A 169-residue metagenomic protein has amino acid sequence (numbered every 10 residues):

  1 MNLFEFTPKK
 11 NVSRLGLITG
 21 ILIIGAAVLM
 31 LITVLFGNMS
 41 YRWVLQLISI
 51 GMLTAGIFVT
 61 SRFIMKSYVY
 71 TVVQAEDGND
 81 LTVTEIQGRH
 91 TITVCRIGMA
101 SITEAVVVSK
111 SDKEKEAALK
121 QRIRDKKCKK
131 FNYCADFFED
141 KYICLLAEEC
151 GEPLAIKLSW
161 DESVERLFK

Functional and structural regions predicted by a protein language model:
M1-V28: N-terminal membrane-targeting/pre-transmembrane regions
K9, A75, I86, I102-A105 (+2 more regions): Generic structural motif
I21-I32, M52-I57: Hydrophobic core of alpha-helical transmembrane segments in multi-pass integral membrane proteins
M30-V34, V72-A75: Short regulatory "switch" loops immediately downstream of catalytic or recognition motifs within protein catalytic
I32-L53: Hydrophobic alpha-helical transmembrane segments
I57-R96: Conserved beta-hairpin
V83-D125: Phosphoinositide-binding peripheral membrane targeting modules
K120-K169: A membrane-cytosol interface segment of integral membrane proteins
